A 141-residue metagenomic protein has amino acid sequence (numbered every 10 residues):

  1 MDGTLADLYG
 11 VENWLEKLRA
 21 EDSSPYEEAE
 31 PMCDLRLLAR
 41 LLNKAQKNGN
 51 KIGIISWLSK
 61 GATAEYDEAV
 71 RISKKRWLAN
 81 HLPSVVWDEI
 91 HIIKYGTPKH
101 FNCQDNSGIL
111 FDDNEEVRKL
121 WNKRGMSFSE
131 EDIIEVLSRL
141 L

Functional and structural regions predicted by a protein language model:
M1-G3, D113-N114: Generic detector of well-ordered alpha-helical packing
D2-H81, W87: Alpha-helical substrate-recognition element adjacent to the catalytic core
L37-K44, N102-Q104, V117-R124: A short acidic, amphipathic alpha-helical/loop segment
K51-G53, H91, I109: A structural signal for isolated positions on well-ordered beta-strands in alpha/beta enzyme cores
I55, I92-Y95, F128-E131: Conserved beta-strand termini and adjacent loop/short-helix elements that scaffold enzyme active sites in alpha/beta
K60, P98, I133: Surface-exposed, flexible loop/turn segments at secondary-structure boundaries
W87-S107: Donor nucleotide-activated moiety binding/catalytic core segment of transferases that use nucleotide-activated donors
G108-L141: Acidic, Mg2+-coordinating phosphoryl-transfer loop and its flanking beta/alpha structural elements, shared across
